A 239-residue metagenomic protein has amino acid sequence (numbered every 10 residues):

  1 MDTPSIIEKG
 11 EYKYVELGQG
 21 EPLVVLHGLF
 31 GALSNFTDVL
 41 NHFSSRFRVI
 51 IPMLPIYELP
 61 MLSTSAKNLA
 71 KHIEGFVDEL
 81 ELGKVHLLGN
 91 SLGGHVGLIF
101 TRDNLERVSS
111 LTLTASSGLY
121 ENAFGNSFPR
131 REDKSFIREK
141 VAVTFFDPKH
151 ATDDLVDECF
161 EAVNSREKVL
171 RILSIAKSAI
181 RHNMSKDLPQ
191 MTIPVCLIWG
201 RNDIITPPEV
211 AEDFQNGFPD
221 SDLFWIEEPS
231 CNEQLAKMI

Functional and structural regions predicted by a protein language model:
G10-L59: Conserved HGGG/HGGXW glycine-rich cap/lid loop of the alpha/beta-hydrolase fold
S34, M53-N68, H72, N122: Glycine-rich "HGGG/HGxG" loop immediately N-terminal to the catalytic nucleophile of the alpha/beta-hydrolase
N68-V85: Conserved acidic catalytic loop of the alpha/beta-hydrolase fold
G89, G93, G97: Gly/Ala-rich beta-loop-alpha elbow adjacent to hydrolase catalytic centers
L98-D103, V108-E139: Flexible "cap/lid" loop of the alpha/beta hydrolase fold
E132-Q190: Conserved alpha/beta-hydrolase catalytic His-Asp/Glu region
M191, L197-W199, D203: Short beta-strand/loop motif that positions the catalytic acidic residue of the alpha/beta-hydrolase fold
I226-M238: Catalytic histidine-centered segment of alpha/beta-hydrolase-like enzymes
